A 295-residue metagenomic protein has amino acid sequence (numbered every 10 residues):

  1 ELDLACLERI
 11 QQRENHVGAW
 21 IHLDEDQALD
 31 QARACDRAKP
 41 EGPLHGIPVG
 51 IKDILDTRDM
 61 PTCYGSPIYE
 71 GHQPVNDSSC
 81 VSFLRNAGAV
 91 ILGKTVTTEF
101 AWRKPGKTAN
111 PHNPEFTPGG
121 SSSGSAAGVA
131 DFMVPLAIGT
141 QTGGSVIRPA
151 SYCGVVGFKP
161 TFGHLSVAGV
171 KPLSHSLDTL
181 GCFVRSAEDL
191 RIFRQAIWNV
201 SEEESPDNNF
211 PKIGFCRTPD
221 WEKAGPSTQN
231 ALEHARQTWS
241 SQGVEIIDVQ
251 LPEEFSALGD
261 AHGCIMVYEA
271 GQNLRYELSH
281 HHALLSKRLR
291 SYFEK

Functional and structural regions predicted by a protein language model:
E1-Q73, A101-W102, L232: Short, well-ordered alpha-helical
C6, A28, L190, I213 (+2 more regions): Residue-level signal for inorganic ion chemistry
L44-Y64, F210-K212, C264-K295: Short helix-loop capping/hinge segments that flank enzyme active sites or metal/cofactor-binding pockets
G46, T179, Q195-C264: Gly/Ser-rich, acidic/histidine-flanked active-site/gating loops
G50, I68-H72, D178-R185, F293-K295: Short, well-ordered beta-strand elements within core beta-sheets of diverse protein domains
N76-R194: Short glycine/serine-rich loop segments
G106-N113, L258-N273: Charged, often glycine-rich, active-site loop that binds/positions anionic groups
A187-W198, G271-Y276: Conserved core segment of the aminotransferase class I/II
